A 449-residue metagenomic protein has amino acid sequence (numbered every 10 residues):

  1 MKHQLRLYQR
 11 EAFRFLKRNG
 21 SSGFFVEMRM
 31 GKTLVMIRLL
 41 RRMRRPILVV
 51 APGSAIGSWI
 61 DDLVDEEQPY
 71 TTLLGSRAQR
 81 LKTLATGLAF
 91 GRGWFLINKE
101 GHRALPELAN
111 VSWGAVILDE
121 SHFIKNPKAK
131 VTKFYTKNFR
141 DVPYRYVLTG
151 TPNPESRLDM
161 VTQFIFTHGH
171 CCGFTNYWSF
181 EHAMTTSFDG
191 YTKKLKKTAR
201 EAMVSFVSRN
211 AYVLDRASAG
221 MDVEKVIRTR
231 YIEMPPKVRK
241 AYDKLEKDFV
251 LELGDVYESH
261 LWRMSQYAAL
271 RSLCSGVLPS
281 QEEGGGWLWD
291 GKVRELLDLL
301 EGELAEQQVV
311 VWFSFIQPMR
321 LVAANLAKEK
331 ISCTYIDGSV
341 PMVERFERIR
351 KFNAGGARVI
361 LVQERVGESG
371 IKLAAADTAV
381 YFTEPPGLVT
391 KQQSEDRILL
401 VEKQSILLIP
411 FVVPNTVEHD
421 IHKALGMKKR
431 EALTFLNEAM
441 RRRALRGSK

Functional and structural regions predicted by a protein language model:
M1-H3, K17-S21, R29-M30, V35-R44 (+5 more regions): Conserved Helicase C-terminal RecA-like lobe
M28-R29, V142-R157: Conserved helicase ATPase motor motifs in RecA-like P-loop NTPase domains
T33, H102-E107, E155-R157, M319-A323 (+3 more regions): SF2 helicase motor core recognition
V35, R44-D65, P154-D159, F315-I316: Conserved Walker A/P-loop ATP-binding site and its immediately adjacent core in helicase/helicase-like ATPase domains
A55-A78, T167-C171: Conserved helix-turn-beta segment of the N-terminal RecA-like "Helicase ATP-binding" lobe in SF1/SF2 helicases
L73-K82, N98-A104, K125-K128, F313-Q317 (+3 more regions): Conserved helicase motor
L96-G101, P106-S112, K130-P143, G173-G285 (+3 more regions): Inter-lobe coupling linker of SF2 helicases/translocases
P386-K449: A conserved SF2-helicase RecA2
